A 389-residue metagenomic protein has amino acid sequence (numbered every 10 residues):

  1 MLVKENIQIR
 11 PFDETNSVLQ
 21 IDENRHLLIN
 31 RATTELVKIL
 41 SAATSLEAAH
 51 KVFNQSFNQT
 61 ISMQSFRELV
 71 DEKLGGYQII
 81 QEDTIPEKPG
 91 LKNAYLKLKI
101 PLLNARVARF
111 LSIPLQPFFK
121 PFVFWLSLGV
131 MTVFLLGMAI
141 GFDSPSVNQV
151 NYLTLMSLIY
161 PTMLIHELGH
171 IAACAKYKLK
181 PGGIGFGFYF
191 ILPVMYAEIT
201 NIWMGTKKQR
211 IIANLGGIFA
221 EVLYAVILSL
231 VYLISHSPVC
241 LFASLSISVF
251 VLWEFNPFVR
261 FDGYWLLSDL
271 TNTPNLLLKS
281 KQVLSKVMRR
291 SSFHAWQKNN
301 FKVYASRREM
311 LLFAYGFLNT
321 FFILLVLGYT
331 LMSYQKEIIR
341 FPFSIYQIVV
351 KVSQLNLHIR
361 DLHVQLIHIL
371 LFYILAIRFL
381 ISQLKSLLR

Functional and structural regions predicted by a protein language model:
M1-I21: Long, low-complexity, charged/polar intrinsically disordered regions in eukaryotic proteins
D22-F118: Long, charge-rich, low-complexity alpha-helical segments
T84-L164: Topogenic membrane-insertion module of multi-pass membrane proteins
P114-S127, I202-V222, F293-L325, R360-I367: Loop-to-transmembrane boundary segments
G137-M138, G328-L331, Y373-S386: Alpha-helical transmembrane segments
Q149-K298: Membrane-embedded catalytic scaffold of the fatty acid hydroxylase/desaturase
T320-E337: Alpha-helical transmembrane segments and their membrane-interface junctions in multi-pass membrane proteins
Q335-L357: Membrane-interfacial helical/loop segments at transmembrane boundaries in membrane proteins
